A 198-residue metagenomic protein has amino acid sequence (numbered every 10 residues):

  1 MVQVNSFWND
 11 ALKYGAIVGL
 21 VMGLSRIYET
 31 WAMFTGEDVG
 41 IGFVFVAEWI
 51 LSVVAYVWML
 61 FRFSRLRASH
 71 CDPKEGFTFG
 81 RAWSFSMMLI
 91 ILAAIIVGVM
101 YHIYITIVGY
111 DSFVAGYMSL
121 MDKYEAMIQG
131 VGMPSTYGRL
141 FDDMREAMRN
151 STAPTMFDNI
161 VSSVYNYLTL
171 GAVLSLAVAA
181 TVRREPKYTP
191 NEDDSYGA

Functional and structural regions predicted by a protein language model:
M1-H70: Transmembrane alpha-helical insertion/packing segments
V21-E29, S52-Y56, A93-V97, Y101 (+3 more regions): Alpha-helical transmembrane segments of multipass membrane proteins
A68-A82: Amphipathic, cytosolic membrane-interfacial segments at TM-TM junctions
H70, S175-A198: Juxtamembrane interface at the cytosolic side of transmembrane helices
S84-I107: C-terminal halves and exits of single transmembrane alpha-helices
V99-V131: Functional transmembrane-helix hotspots
G130-N150: Low-complexity, acidic polar-rich segments
R145-T169: Individual transmembrane alpha-helix segments
